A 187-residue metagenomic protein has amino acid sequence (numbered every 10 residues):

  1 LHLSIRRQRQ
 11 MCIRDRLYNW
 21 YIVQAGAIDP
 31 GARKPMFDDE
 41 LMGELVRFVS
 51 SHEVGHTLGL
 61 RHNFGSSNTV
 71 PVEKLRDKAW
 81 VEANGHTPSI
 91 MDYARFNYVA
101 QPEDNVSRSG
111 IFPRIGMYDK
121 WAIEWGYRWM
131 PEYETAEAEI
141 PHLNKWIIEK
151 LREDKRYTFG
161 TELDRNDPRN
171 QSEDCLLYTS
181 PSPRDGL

Functional and structural regions predicted by a protein language model:
L1, D15, H62, E73 (+1 more regions): Flexible, active-site-adjacent loop/turn segments at secondary-structure boundaries
L1-R9, I13, Y178-L187: Single conserved hydrophobic/aromatic residue that forms the stacking wall/gate of nucleotide- or nucleobase-binding
R7-Q10, R14-M36: Active-site-adjacent "gating/activation" loops or surface patches in catalytic cores
R33-V49: Short pre-active-site segment immediately N-terminal to the catalytic Zn-binding motif
M42, R61, T69-V70: Active-site and adjacent substrate-binding regions of carbohydrate-active enzymes
V46-H52, I90-R95: A short, hydrophobic secondary-structure junction motif
F48-H62: Active-site recognition of the HExxH zinc-binding catalytic motif
S67-T69, E73-S180, R184-L187: Conserved catalytic/binding loops enriched for acidic/polar residues
